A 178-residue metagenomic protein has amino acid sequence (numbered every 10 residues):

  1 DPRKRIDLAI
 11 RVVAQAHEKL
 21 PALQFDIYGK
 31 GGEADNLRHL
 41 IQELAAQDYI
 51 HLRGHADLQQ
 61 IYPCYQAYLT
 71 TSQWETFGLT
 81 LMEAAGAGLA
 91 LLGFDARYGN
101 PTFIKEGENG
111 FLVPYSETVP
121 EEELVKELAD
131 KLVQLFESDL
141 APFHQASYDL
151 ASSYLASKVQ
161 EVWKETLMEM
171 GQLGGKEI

Functional and structural regions predicted by a protein language model:
D1-E18, G32-R38: A conserved mid-protein helix/loop that constitutes part of the nucleotide-sugar donor-binding site
L8-V13, F25, L128, W163: A structural motif in glycosyltransferase catalytic domains
N36-H55: Nucleotide-activated donor-binding/catalytic signature segment of Leloir-type glycosyltransferases, i.e., the conserved
Q73: Aromatic "clamp/platform" in nucleotide-sugar-dependent glycosyltransferases that forms part of the donor/acceptor
A90-F94, I104: Short hydrophobic beta-strand element within catalytic cores of glycosyltransferases and related nucleotide-activated
P101-L132: Change "using UDP/GDP/dTDP sugars" to "using nucleotide sugars
Q134-E137, A156-I178: C-terminal alpha-helical cap of glycosyltransferases
A141-S153: A short, well-ordered alpha-helix in the C-terminal region of glycosyltransferases
